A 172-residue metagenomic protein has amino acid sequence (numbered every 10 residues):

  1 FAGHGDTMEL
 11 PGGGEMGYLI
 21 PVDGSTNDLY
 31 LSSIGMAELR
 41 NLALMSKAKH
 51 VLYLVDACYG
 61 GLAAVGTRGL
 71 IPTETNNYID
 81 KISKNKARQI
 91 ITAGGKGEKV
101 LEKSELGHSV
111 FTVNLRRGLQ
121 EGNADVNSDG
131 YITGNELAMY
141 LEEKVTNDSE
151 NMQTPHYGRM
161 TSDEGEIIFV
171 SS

Functional and structural regions predicted by a protein language model:
F1-S172: Cysteine endopeptidase catalytic domains of the caspase/legumain-like
